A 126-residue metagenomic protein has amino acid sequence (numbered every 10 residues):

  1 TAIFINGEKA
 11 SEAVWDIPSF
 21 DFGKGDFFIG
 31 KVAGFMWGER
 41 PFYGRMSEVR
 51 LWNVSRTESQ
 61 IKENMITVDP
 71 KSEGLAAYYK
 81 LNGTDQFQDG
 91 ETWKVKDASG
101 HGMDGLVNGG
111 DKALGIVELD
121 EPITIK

Functional and structural regions predicted by a protein language model:
T1-A2, E48, T92: Conserved beta-strand and immediately adjacent loop positions that scaffold enzyme active sites
T1-V14, R56, Q60: Carbohydrate-binding surfaces in secreted/extracellular proteins
E8, A33-F35, L51-S59, L81-Q88: Acidic glycine-/aspartate-rich tracts in secreted/extracellular proteins
S11, P18, F22, K62-K126: Extracytoplasmic low-complexity segments
A13-R45, P70-A76: Flexible glycan-contacting loops in extracellular carbohydrate-active proteins
I29, M46-W52, Y78-L81, D97: Short hydrophobic/aromatic patches on beta-strands that form ligand-binding or substrate-lining surfaces
